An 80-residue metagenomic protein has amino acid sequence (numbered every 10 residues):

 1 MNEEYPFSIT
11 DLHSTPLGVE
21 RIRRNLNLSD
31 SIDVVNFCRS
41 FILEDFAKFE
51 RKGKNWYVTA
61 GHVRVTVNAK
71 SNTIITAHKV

Functional and structural regions predicted by a protein language model:
M1-V80: Ribonuclease/tRNase effector modules and their secretory precursors
